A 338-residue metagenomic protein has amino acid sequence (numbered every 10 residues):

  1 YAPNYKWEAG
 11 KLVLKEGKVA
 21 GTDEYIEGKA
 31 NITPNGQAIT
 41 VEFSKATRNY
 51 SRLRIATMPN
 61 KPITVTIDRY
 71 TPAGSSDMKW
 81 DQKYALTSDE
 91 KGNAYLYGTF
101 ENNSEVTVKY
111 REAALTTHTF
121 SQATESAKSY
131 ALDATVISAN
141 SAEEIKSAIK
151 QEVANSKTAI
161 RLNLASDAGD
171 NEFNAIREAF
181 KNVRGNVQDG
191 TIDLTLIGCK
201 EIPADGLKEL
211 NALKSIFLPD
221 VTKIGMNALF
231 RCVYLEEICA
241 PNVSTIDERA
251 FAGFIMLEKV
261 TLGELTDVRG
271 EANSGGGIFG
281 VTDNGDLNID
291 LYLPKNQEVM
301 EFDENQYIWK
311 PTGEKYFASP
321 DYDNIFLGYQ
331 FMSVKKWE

Functional and structural regions predicted by a protein language model:
Y1-T40, Y110-T135: Structured interaction patches on ligand/partner-binding surfaces of diverse proteins
Y1-W7, N93-E105: Short Pro-Gly-centered beta-turn/loop motif in secreted/extracellular proteins
A30, Y130-V136, N288-E338: Extracellular/surface-exposed low-complexity segments
G36-S51: Beta-strand-rich domain onsets/edges
Y50-D68: Structural motif
P72-A94: Short, acidic Ser/Thr/Gly-rich low-complexity loop/linker segments typical of extracellular and cell-surface proteins
A159-D167, Q188-E201, N211-K223, V233-T245 (+3 more regions): Structural signature of tandem-repeat unit edges
A175-V183, I202-L213, I224-Y234, I246-L257 (+6 more regions): Core hydrophobic positions of leucine-rich repeats
